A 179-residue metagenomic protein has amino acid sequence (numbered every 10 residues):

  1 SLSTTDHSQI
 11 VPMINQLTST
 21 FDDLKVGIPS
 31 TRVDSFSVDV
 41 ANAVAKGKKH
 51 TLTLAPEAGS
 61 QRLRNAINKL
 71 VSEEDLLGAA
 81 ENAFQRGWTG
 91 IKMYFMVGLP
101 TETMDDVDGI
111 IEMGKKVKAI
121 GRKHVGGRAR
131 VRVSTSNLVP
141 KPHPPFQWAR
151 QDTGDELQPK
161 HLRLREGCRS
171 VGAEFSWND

Functional and structural regions predicted by a protein language model:
S1-R130, S136: Conserved SAM/AdoMet-binding glycine-rich loop
F84, V107-D179: Auxiliary Fe-S-binding modules of radical SAM enzymes
